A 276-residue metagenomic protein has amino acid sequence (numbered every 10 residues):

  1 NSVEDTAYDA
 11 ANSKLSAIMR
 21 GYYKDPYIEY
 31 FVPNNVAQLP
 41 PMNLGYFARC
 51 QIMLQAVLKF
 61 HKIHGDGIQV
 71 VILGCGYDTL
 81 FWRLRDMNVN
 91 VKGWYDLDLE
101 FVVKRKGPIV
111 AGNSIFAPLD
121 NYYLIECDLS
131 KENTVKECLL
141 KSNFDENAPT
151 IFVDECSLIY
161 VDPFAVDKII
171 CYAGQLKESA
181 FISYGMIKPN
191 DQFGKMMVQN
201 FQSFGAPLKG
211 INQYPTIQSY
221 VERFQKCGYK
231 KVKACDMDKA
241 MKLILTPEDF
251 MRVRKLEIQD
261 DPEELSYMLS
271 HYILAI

Functional and structural regions predicted by a protein language model:
N1-C127, E132-N133, E137-N147, H271-I273: Rossmann-like AdoMet
P40, C138, G174-S183, F201-S219: Conserved catalytic/acceptor-binding region of the Class I
G93, N121-Y123, A180, K230-K233: Conserved beta-strand segments of alpha/beta enzyme cores
A111, F164-A165, A173-A180, Q225 (+1 more regions): Plant-skewed but cross-kingdom recognition/interaction modules and surfaces
Y122, S130-C138, I159-E178: A short, conserved alpha-helix within the catalytic core of class I
L139, F144, P149-F164: A short SAM/SAH-binding and catalytic strip from SAM-dependent methyltransferases
T150-D154, D167, Y172-D191: Conserved beta-strand signature within the Rossmann-like core of class I S-adenosyl-L-methionine
F193-I276: Rossmann-like AdoMet/SAM-dependent catalytic core
